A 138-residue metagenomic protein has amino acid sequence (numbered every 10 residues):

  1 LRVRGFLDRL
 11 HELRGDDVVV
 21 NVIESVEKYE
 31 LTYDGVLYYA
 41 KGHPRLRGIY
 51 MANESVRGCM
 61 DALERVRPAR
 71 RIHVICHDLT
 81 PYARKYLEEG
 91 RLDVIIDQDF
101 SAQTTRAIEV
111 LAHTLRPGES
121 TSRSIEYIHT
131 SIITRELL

Functional and structural regions predicted by a protein language model:
L1-D16, G35, G58-C59, Q103: Short, solvent-exposed amphipathic alpha-helices that sit in or adjacent to ligand/effector-binding or catalytic
F6, N21-Y82: Hydrophobic alpha-helical
L10, D99-L138: Hinge/cleft segment of the Venus flytrap/periplasmic-binding protein
R14-D17, A69, E89-G90: Short, well-ordered coil/turn elements that cap or connect secondary structure elements
V19-V22, V74, I95, I132: Conserved beta-strand scaffold positions in the cores of enzyme catalytic domains, especially in NTP/NDP-utilizing
T80-E88, L92: Flexible loop/hinge segments that line or gate small-molecule binding clefts
E89-S101: Short beta-strand elements at the ligand-binding edges of bilobed clamshell
